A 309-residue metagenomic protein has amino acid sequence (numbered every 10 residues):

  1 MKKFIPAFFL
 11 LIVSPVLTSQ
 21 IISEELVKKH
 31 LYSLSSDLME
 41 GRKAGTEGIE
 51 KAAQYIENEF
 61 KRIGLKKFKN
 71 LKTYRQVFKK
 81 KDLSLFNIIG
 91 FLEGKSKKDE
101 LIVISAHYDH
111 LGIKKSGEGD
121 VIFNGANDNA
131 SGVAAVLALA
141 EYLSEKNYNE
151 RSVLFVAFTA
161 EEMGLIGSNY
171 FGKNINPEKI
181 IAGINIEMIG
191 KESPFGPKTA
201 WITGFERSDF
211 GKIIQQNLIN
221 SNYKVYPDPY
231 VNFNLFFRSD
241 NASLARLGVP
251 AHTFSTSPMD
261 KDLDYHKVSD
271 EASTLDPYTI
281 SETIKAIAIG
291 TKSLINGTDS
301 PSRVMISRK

Functional and structural regions predicted by a protein language model:
M1-I22: Bacterial Sec-dependent N-terminal signal peptides
I21-K51, I63, N222, K261-K267: N-terminal capping segment at the start of a domain
L34, F60, F78-S116: Acidic/His- and Gly-rich active-site-bordering loop/insert found across diverse amide/peptide-bond hydrolases
D37-E47, Q76-V77, E118-N129, A157-F158 (+3 more regions): Second-shell loop/turn segments in exported
R42-E93: A non-catalytic alpha/beta surface segment that caps or lines the substrate-entry region of metallo-dependent hydrolase
G90, I104, D109-H110, K115-M163 (+1 more regions): Alpha-helical metal-binding/catalytic segments enriched in His/Glu/Asp
F158-T256, D299-S302: Metal-dependent peptidase/peptidase-like ectodomains
K261-K309: His/Asp/Glu-rich mid-to-C-terminal helical/loop segments that flank catalytic regions of hydrolases
